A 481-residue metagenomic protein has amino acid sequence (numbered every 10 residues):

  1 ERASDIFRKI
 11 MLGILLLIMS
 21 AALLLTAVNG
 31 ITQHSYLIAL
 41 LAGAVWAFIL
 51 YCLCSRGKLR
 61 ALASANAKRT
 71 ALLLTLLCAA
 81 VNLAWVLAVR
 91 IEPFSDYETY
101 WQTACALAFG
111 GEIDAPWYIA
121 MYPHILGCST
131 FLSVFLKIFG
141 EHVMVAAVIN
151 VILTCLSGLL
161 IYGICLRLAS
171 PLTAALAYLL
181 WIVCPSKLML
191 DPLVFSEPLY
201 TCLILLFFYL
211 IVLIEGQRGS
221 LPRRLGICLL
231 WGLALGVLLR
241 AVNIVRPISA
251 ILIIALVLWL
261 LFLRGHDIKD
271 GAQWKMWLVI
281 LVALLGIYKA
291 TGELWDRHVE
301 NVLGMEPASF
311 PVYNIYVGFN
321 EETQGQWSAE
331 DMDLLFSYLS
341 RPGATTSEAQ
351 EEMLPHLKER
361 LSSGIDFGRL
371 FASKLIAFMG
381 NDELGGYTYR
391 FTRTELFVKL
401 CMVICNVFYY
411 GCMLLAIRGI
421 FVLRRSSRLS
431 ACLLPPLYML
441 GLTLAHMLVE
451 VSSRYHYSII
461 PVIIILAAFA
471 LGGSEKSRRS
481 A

Functional and structural regions predicted by a protein language model:
E1-A84, G265, A272-V282, A481: Start-transfer (signal-anchor) and selected internal transmembrane alpha helices of multi-pass inner/ER membrane
A27-A42, V145, L370-L442: Membrane-interface anchor segments at the N-terminal boundary of transmembrane helices in multi-pass membrane enzymes
C78-A79, A174-V183, Y209, L239 (+1 more regions): Short helix- or helix-capping micro-motifs that position conserved polar/aromatic residues at function-defining sites
V89-T103, F109-F131, G140-M144, M305-A308 (+1 more regions): Extracytoplasmic catalytic/substrate-binding loops of multi-pass membrane glycan-assembly enzymes
V148-L168, L206, L414-F421: Transmembrane-helix motifs of polytopic, lipid-linked glycan transferases
I161-V183, C202, R223-R224, R428-L433: Transmembrane-helix signature of polytopic, membrane-embedded enzymes that assemble or transfer cell-envelope glycans
S186-Y200, V245: Short acidic/glycine- and proline-prone juxtamembrane loop motifs at membrane-interface regions of multi-pass membrane
E293-G385: Membrane-proximal stem/loop segments at transmembrane-domain junctions that anchor or position
